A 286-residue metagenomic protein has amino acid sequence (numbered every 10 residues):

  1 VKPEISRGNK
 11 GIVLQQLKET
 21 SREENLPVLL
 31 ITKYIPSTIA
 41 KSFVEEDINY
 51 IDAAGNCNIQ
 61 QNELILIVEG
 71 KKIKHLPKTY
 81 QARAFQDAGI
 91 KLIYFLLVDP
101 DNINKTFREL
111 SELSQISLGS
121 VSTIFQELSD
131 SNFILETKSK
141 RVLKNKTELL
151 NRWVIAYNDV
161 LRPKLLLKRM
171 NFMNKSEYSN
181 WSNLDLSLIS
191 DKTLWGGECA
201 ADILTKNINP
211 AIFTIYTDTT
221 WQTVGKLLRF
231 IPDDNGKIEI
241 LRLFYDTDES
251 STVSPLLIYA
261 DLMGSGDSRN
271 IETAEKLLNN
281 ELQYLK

Functional and structural regions predicted by a protein language model:
V1-E24, V28-I51, Q60, N158-K286: Long, low-complexity, charge-rich intrinsically disordered regions
I31, I35, Y80-A88, N102 (+2 more regions): Short, well-structured alpha-helical patches and their helix-loop capping segments that border functional surfaces
C57-L64: Asp-box/WD-like beta-propeller blade repeats and closely related beta-sheet repeat scaffolds
L66-I93: Short alpha-helical segments that sit at the start of domains
K78, R141-L166: Intrinsically disordered, low-complexity basic tails/linkers immediately adjacent to helix-turn-helix/homeobox/MYB/SANT
A88-D99, I258, L262: Solvent-exposed, amphipathic alpha-helical segments
L92-W153: Loop-centered beta-sheet repeat module
